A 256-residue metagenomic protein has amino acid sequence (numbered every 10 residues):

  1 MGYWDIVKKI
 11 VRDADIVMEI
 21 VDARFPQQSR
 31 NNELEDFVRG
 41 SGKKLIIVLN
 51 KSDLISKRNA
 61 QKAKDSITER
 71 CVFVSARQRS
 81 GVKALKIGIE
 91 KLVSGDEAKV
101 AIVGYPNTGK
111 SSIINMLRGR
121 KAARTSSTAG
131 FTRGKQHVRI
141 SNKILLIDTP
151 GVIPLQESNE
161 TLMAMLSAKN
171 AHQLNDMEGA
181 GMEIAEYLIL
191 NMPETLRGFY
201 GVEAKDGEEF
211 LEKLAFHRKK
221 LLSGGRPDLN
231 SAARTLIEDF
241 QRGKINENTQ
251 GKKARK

Functional and structural regions predicted by a protein language model:
M1-V17, A23-F25, R30-I46, S52 (+2 more regions): Helix-rich effector regions associated with P-loop NTPase G domains
E33, S66, A84-G88, M116 (+1 more regions): Alpha-helical scaffold elements adjacent to nucleotide-binding pockets in ATP/GTP-utilizing enzyme cores
K43-I46, S52-Y105, A122: Canonical P-loop GTPase G-domain recognition
R77, G81, G104-Y105, G109 (+3 more regions): Short, well-structured alpha-helical patches and their helix-loop capping segments that border functional surfaces
I89, V93, L117-K121, A129 (+2 more regions): Short, well-ordered alpha-helical segments in soluble proteins
V100-T125, T149: Glycine-rich phosphate-binding P-loop
